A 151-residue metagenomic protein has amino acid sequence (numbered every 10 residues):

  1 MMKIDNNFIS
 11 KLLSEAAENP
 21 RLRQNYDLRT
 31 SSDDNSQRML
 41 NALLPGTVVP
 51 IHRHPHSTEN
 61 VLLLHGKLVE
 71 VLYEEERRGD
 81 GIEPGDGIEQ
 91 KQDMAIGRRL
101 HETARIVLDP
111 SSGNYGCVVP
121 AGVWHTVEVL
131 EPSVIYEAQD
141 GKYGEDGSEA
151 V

Functional and structural regions predicted by a protein language model:
M1-S36, P50, K91-A95, E102-L108: A short, N-terminal "cap"/entry segment at the start of jelly-roll beta-barrel domains of the cupin/DSBH fold
L12, R78, I96, L100-V107 (+1 more regions): Double-stranded beta-helix
L40-P55: Conserved short histidine dyad/triad with adjacent acidic residue
P50-H52, E70-V71, C117-V119, H125-L130 (+1 more regions): Short beta-strand His + acidic residue motifs that chelate non-heme Fe in jelly-roll/DSBH and cupin folds
H56-E76: Glycine- and acidic-residue-biased ligand/ion/polar-headgroup-sensing regions
E76-R99: Intrinsically disordered, low-complexity terminal tails and inter-domain linkers enriched for S/T/G/P/D/E
